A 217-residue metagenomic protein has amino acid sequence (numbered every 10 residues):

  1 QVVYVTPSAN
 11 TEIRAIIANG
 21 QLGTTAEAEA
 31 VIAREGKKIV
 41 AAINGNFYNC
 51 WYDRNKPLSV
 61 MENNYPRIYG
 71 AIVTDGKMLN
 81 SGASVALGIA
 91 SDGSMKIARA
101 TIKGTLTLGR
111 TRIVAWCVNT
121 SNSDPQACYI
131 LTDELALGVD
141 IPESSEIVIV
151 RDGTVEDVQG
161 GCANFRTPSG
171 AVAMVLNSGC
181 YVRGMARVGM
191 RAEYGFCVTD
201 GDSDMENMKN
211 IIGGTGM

Functional and structural regions predicted by a protein language model:
Q1-M174: Zymogen propeptides
E29, Y181-V182, M205-E206: Generic recognition of flexible, low-complexity loop/linker segments
W51, E193-G195: Residue-level recognition of conserved beta-strand edge/terminus positions
A171-G184: Short alpha-helix capping/helix-loop boundary micro-motifs
L176-S178, N207-M217: A contiguous, well-structured pocket-lining segment that forms one wall/lid of small-molecule binding clefts in soluble
A186-E193: Loop/turn positions that initiate beta-strands
C197-I211: Short, Lys/Arg- and Gly-enriched loop/turn segments at beta-strand edges
